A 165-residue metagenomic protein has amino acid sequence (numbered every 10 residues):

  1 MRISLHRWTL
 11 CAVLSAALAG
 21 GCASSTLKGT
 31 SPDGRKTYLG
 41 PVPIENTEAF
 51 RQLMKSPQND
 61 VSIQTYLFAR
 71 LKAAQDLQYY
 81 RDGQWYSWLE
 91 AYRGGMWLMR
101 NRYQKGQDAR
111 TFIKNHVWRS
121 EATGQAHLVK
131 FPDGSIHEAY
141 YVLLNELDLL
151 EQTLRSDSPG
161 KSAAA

Functional and structural regions predicted by a protein language model:
R2-L10: Bacterial N-terminal signal peptides that target proteins for export
T9-G20: Bacterial N-terminal signal peptides
L18, L27, G160-S162: Eukaryotic non-globular interaction segments with acidic/serine-rich, low-complexity composition and alpha-helical
G20-L39: Bacterial Sec signal peptide processing site at the extreme N-terminus
T37-P43, T65-A69: A structural motif
P43-Q52, K72-Y79, Y92-G94: Acidic/histidine-rich, surface-exposed loop or edge segments in extracytoplasmic proteins
M54-W85: Extracytoplasmic/periplasm-facing segments of secreted or lipoprotein envelope proteins
Q78, D82-A165: Compact alpha-helical subdomains of small soluble proteins
